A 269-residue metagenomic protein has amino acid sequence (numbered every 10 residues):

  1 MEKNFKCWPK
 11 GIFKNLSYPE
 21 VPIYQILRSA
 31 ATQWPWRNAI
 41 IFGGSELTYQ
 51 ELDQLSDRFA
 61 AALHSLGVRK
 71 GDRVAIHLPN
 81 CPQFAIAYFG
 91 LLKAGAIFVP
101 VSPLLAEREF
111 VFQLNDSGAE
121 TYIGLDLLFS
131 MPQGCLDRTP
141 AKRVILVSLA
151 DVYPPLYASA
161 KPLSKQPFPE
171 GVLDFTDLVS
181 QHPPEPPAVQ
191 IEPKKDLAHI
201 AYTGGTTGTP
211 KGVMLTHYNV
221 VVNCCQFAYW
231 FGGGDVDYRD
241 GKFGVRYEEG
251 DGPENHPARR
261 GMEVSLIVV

Functional and structural regions predicted by a protein language model:
M1-E20: Flexible, non-catalytic linker and terminal segments flanking ANL/adenylate-forming cores
S17-P19, R28, W36-C81, A85-F89 (+1 more regions): Conserved AMP-binding/adenylate-forming core of the ANL superfamily
T48-Q50, A198-C225, G234: Conserved AMP-binding A3 loop
S65-L66, K93-S180: Structural core segment of the AMP-binding/adenylate-forming
L78-C81, S102, S265, V269: Conserved AMP-binding
F84-L92, F98, V220, F227: Short hydrophobic alpha-helical segments of the AMP-binding
G90-A94, F231, R239, P257: Conserved short alpha-helical elements in the N-terminal third of ANL/AMP-binding
Q166-L173, S180-Y202, T209, D235-L266: Conserved pre-ATP/AMP-binding loop-to-beta segment of ANL
